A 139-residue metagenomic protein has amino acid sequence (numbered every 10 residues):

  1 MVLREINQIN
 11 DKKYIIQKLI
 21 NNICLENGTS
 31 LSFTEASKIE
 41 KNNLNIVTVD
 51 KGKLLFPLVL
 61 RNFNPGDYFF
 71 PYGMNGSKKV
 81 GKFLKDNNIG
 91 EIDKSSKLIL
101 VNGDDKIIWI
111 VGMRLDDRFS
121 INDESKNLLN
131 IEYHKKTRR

Functional and structural regions predicted by a protein language model:
M1-R139: AMP-forming adenylation/ATP pyrophosphatase catalytic core
